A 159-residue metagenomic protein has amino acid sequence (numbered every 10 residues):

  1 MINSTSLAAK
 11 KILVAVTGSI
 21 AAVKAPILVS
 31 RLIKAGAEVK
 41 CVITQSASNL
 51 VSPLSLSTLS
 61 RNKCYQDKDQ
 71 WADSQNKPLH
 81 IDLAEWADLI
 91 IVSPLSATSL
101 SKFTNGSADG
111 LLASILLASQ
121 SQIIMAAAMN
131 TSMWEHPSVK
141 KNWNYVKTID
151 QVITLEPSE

Functional and structural regions predicted by a protein language model:
M1-I124, N130-E159: A cross-family phosphate/adenosyl-ligand binding-site feature
